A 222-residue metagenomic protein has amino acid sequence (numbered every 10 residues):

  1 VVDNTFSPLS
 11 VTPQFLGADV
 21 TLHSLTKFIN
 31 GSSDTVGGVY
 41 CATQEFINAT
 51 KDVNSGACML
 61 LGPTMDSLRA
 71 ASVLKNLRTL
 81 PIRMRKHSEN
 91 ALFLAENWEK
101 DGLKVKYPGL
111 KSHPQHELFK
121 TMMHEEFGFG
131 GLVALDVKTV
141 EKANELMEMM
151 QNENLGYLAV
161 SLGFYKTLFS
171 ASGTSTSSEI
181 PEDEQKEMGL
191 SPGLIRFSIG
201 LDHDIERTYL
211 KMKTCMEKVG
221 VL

Functional and structural regions predicted by a protein language model:
V1-K106, K120: Conserved PLP-enzyme active-site core in the AAT-like
T5-S7, L110, G200-D202: Active-site beta-loop-alpha junctions enriched in small/polar residues
V20, K104, L132, L194-R196: Structural preference for beta-strand elements that scaffold enzyme active sites
G31, M65-S67, H124-F127, M188-P192: Short, flexible turn/loop "capping" segments at secondary-structure junctions
E45-C58, L158-G173: Mobile, glycine-enriched helix-loop/loop "lid" segments at the mouths of ligand-binding/catalytic clefts that gate
V73-I82, G130-K138, R196-G200: Short, well-ordered beta-strand elements within core beta-sheets of diverse protein domains
L92-K166, I180-K186: Conserved small-domain helix->loop->beta segment predominantly found in fold-type I
V140-E141, E148, T167-L222: PLP-dependent enzyme catalytic core of the Aspartate aminotransferase-like
